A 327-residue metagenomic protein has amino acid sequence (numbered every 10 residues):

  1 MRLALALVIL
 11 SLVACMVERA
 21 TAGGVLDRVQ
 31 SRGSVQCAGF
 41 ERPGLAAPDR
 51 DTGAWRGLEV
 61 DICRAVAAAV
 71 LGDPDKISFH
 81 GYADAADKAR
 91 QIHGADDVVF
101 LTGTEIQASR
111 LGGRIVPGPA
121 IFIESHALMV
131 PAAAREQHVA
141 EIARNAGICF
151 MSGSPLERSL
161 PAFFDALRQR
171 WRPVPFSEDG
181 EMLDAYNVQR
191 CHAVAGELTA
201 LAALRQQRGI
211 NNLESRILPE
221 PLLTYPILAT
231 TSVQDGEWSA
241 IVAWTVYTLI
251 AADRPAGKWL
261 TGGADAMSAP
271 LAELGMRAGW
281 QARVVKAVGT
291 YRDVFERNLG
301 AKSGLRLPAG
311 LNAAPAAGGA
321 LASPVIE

Functional and structural regions predicted by a protein language model:
A4-A14: Bacterial N-terminal signal peptides
A22-T102, L274: Extracytoplasmic small-molecule ligand-binding "clamshell" domains of the periplasmic binding protein/Venus flytrap
S34-G44, T52-V70, E124-S177, E181: Bilobed "Venus flytrap"/periplasmic-binding protein-like clamshell domains and structurally analogous long
A38-G44, H80-A86, A95-A108, A132 (+3 more regions): Beta->alpha turn/N-cap motifs
D51, A95, A108-E124, L167 (+2 more regions): Ligand-binding "clamshell"
V60-V70, A132-E136, E141, N145-P155 (+3 more regions): Extended ligand-binding regions for polar small-molecule ligands
A69-P74, S78-F100, G112-V116, A162 (+2 more regions): Short helices/loops that flank or line small-molecule/ion binding pockets
M267-E327: C-terminal functional modules
